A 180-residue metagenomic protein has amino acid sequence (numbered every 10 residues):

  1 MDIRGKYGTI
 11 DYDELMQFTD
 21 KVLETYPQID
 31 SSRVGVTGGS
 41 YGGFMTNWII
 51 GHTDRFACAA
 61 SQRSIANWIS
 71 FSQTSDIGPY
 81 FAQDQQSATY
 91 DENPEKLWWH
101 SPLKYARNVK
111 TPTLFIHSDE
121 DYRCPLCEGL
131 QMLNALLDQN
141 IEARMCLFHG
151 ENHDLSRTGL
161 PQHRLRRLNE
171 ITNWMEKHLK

Functional and structural regions predicted by a protein language model:
M1-K180: Active-site-proximal cap/loop segments of hydrolase catalytic domains
